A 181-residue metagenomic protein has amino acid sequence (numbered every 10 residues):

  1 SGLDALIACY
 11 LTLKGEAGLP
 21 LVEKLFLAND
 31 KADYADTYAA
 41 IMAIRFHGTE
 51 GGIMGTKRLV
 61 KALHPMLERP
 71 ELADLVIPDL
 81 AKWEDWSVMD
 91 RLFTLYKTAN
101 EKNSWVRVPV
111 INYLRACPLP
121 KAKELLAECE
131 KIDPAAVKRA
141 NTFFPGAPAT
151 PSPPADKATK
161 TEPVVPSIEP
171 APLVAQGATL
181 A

Functional and structural regions predicted by a protein language model:
S1, Y10-G15, A122, E169: Extracytoplasmic/secretory-pathway proteins
G2-L13, A35-G52, A73-W83, W105-C117 (+1 more regions): Structural detector for internal amphipathic alpha-helices that build alpha-solenoid repeat scaffolds
D4, G15-L27, I53-H64, W86-Y96 (+1 more regions): Amphipathic alpha-helical scaffolding segments comprising HEAT/armadillo-like alpha-solenoid repeats
L11, L27-D30, A81, K97-N100 (+1 more regions): Alpha-solenoid HEAT/Armadillo repeat architecture
T12, T37, T49, T56 (+6 more regions): Residue-identity detector for threonine
L67-T98: Active-site/pore-lining binding-face segments in mid-to-C-terminal subdomains
S104-A181: Eukaryotic acidic, Ser/Thr-rich intrinsically disordered low-complexity regions
